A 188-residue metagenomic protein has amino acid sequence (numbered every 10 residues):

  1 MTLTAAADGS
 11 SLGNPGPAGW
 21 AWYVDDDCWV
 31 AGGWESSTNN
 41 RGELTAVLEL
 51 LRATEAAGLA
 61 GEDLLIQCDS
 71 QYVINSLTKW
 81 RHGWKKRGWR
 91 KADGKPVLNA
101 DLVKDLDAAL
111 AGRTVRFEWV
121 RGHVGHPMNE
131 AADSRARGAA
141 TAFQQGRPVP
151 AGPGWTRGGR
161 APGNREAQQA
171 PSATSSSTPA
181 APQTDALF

Functional and structural regions predicted by a protein language model:
M1-R41, T45, R52-A57, A181 (+1 more regions): RNase H-like nuclease fold core
S10-P15, L51-A131, G158: RNase H catalytic domain
Y23, D107, D133-A136: Conserved protein kinase catalytic domain
E118-G122, R135-R137, A151-G152, A181-Q183: C-terminal nuclease/phosphodiesterase catalytic domains that cleave nucleic-acid phosphodiester bonds
M128-A142: Short, electropositive alpha-helical surface patch
A142-F188: Acidic two-metal-ion nuclease catalytic site recognized across multiple nuclease folds, prominently DnaQ/RNase D-T
